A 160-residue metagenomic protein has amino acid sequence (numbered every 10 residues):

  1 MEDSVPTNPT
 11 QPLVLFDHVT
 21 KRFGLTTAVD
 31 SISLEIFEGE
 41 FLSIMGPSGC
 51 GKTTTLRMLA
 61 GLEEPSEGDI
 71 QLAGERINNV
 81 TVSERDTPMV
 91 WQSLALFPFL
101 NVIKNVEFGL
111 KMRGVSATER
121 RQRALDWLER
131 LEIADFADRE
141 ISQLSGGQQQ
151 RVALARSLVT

Functional and structural regions predicted by a protein language model:
E2-T160: ABC family nucleotide-binding domain
